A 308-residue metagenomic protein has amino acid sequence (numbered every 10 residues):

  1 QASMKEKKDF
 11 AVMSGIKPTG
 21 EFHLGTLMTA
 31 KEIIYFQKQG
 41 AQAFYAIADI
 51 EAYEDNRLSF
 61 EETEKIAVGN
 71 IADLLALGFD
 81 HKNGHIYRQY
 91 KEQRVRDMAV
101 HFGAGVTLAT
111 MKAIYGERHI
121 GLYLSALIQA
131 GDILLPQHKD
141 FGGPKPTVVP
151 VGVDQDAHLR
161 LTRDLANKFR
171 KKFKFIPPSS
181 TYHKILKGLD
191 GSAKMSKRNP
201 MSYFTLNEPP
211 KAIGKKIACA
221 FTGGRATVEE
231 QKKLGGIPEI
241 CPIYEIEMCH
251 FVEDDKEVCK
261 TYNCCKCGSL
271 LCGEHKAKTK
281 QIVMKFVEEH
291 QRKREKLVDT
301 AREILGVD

Functional and structural regions predicted by a protein language model:
Q1-A11, P18-H138, R292-E295: N-terminal Rossmann-like or analogous alpha/beta NTP/dinucleotide-binding catalytic cores that position adenine
M13-I16, V151, F173, I213: A generic short-segment signal for beta-strand/edge and adjacent turn/coil regions
M13-P18, P146-T147, T261-C265: Glycine- and acidic
I16-F22, G116-R118, T147-V151, Q231-G235: A short glycine/serine-rich beta->alpha loop
Y35-Q42, P144-P146, T205-N207: Compositionally biased, low-complexity linear motifs
R57, V148, G152, S269: Active-site oxyanion-binding pockets that recognize sulfate/phosphate
N83-Y203, C241-I243: Positively charged, phosphate-engaging catalytic surfaces used for nucleic-acid and nucleotide handling
G143, D156-A157, R163-D308: Conserved nucleotide- and phosphate/pyrophosphate-binding catalytic cores in adenylate/nucleotidyl-handling enzymes
